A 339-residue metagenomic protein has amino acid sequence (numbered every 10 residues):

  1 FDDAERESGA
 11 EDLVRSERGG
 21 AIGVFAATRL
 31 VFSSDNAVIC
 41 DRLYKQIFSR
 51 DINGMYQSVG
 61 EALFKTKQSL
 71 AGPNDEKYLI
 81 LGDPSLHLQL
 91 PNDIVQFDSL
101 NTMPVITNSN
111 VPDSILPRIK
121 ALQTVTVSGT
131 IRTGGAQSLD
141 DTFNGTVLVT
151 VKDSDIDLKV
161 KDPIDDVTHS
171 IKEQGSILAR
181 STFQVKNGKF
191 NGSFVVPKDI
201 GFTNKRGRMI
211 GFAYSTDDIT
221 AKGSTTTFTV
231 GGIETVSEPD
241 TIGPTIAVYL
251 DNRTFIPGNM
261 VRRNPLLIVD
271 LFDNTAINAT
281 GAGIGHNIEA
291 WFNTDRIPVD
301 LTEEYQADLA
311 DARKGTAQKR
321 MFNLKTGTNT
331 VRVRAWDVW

Functional and structural regions predicted by a protein language model:
F1-A4, V31-D35, L70-G72, H87-L88 (+7 more regions): Flexible loop/turn segments at secondary-structure boundaries
D2-M103: Active-site-proximal C-terminal subdomain of hydrolase catalytic domains
A10-V14, N74-D75, D113-P117, S128-S138 (+5 more regions): Generic recognition of flexible, low-complexity loop/linker segments
G20-V24, Y78, S85, T146-L148 (+2 more regions): Beta-sheet entry/capping signal
I80, P84-T126, T130-Q137, G231-P265: Short, compositionally biased P/S/T/A/G/V-rich stretches that sit at domain boundaries
L139-V147: Short, ordered, surface-exposed loop/turn motifs in non-cytosolic proteins
L148-G232, A247-L250, T254, R262 (+1 more regions): Long, low-complexity serine/threonine/glycine- and acidic-rich segments characteristic of extracellular
